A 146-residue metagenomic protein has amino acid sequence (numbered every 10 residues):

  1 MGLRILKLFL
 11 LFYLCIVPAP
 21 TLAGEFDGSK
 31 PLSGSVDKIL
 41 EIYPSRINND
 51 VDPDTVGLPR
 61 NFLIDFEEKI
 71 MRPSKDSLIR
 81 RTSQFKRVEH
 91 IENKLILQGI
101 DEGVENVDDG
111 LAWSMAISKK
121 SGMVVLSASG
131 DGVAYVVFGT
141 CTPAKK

Functional and structural regions predicted by a protein language model:
M1-R4: N-terminal secretory signal peptides that target proteins for export/translocation
K7-V17: Bacterial N-terminal signal peptides
A19-A23: Sec/Tat signal peptide C-region and signal peptidase I cleavage site
G28, S33-R72, V107-D109, M115-I117: Short, solvent-exposed loop/hinge segments that bridge or flank secondary-structure elements
G57-P59, R81-S83, N106-W113, A134-F138: Short, surface-exposed coil-to-beta transition loops
E68-D109: Contiguous, well-ordered beta-strand patches that form the walls/edges of small beta-barrel/beta-sandwich domains
A116, V124-V136: Short, exposed beta-strand-loop hairpins at the edges of beta-sheets in extracellular/periplasmic proteins
G132-K146: C-terminal partner/receptor-binding element of secreted or periplasmic proteins
